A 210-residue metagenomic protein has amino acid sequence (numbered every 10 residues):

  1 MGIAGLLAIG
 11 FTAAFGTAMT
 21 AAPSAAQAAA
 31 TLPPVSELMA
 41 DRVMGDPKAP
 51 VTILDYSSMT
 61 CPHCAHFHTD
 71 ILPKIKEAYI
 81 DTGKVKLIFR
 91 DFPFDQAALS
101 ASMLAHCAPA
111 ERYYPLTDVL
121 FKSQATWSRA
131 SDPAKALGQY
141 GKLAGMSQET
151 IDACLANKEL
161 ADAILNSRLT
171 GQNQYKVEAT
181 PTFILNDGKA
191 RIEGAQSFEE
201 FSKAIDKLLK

Functional and structural regions predicted by a protein language model:
G2-P93, L165, N173, K207-K210: Extracytoplasmic thiol/disulfide redox context detector
A4-G5, A22, Q27-A29, S58 (+1 more regions): C-terminal cap of thioredoxin/glutaredoxin-like
T31, M39-A40, S100, S123 (+1 more regions): Glycine-rich, flexible loop/turn motifs
P33, C107, C154: Functionally engaged cysteine thiol sites
V43-M44, W127, I192: Short clusters of hydrophobic/aromatic residues that line enzyme substrate/ligand-binding pockets
M59-T60, A65-K142: Structural alpha/beta surface segment adjacent to cysteine/selenocysteine redox centers across thiol/disulfide enzymes
